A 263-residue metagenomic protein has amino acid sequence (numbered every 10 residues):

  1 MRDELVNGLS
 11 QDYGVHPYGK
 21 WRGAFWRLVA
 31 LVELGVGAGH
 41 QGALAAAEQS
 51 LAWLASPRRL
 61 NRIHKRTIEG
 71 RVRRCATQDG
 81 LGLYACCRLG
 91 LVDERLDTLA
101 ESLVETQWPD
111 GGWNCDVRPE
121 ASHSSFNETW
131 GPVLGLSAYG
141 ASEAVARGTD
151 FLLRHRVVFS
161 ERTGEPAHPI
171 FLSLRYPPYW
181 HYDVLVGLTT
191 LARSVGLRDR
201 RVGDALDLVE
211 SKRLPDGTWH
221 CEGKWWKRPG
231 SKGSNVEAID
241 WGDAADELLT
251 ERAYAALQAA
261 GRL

Functional and structural regions predicted by a protein language model:
M1-L263: Preference for long, amphipathic alpha-helical scaffolds in soluble/luminal domains and all-alpha bundles
